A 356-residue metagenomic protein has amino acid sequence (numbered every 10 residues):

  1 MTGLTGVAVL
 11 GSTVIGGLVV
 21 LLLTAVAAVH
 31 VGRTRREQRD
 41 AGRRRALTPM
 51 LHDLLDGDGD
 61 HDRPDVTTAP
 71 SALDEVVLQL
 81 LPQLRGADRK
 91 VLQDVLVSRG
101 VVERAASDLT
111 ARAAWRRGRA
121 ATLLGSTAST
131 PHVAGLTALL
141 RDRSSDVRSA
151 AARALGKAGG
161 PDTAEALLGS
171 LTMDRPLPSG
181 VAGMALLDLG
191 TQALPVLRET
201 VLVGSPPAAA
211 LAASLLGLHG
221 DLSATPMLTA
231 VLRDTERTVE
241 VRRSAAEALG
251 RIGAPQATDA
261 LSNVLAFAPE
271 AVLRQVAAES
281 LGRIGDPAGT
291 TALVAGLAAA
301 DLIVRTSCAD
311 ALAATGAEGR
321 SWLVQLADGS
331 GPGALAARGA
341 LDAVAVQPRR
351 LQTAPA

Functional and structural regions predicted by a protein language model:
M1-Q38: N-terminal signal-anchor transmembrane alpha helix of single-pass membrane proteins, serving as the membrane-anchoring
V31-A111: N-terminal topogenic membrane-targeting module
L92, A120-A121, A151, A182 (+5 more regions): Conserved hydrophobic register position within alpha-solenoid helical repeats
L96-L109, S129-L140, G160-T172, T191-L202 (+6 more regions): Amphipathic alpha-helical scaffolding segments comprising HEAT/armadillo-like alpha-solenoid repeats
T110-D188: Long, acidic/polar, low-complexity amphipathic helices and coiled-coil-like
A114-W115, S145-D146, P161, R175-S179 (+9 more regions): Alpha-helix N-cap/helix-start positions at coil->helix boundaries
R320-A327, L335-V344: Leucine-rich solenoid repeat scaffolds
